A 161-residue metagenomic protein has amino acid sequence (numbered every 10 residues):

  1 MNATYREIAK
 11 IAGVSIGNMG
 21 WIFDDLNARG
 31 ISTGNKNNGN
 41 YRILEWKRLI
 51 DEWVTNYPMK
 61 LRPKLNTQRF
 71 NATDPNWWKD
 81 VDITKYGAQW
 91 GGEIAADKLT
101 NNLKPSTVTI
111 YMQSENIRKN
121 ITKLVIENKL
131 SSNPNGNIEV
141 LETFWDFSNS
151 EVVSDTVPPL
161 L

Functional and structural regions predicted by a protein language model:
N2-D51: Loop-centered beta-sheet repeat module
V54: ATP/pyrophosphate-binding catalytic subdomain of soluble kinases
Y57-L161: Long, low-complexity, charge-rich intrinsically disordered regions
